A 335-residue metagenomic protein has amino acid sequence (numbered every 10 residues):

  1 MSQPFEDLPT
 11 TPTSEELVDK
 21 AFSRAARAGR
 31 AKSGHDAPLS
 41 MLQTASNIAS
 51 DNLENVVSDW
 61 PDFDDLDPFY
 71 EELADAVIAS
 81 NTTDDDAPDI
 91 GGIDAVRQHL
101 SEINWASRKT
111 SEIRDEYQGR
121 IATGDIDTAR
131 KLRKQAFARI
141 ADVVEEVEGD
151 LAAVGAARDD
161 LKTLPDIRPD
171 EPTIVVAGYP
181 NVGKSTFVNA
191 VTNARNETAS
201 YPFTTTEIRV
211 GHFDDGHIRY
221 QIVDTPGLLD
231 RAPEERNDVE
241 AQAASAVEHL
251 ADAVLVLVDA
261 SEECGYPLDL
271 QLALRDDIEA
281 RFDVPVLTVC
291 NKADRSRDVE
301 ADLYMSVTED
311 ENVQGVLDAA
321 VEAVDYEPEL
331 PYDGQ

Functional and structural regions predicted by a protein language model:
M1-I103: N-terminal accessory targeting/assembly segments
L100-A152: Charged, amphipathic alpha-helical linker segments immediately N-terminal to NTP-binding catalytic cores
A156-I167: Pre-Walker A adenine-sensing motif
I167-P169, A190-Q221, P226-S245, L268 (+1 more regions): Switch I (effector-binding) loop of TRAFAC-class P-loop GTPase G-domains
A177-P180, A190: P-loop (Walker A) phosphate-binding loop of NTP-binding proteins
K184: Conserved lysine of the Walker
E235-E262, A273-F282: Inter-motif core of Ras-like GTPase G domains
R281-L287, K292-Q335: Canonical P-loop GTPase G-domain recognition
